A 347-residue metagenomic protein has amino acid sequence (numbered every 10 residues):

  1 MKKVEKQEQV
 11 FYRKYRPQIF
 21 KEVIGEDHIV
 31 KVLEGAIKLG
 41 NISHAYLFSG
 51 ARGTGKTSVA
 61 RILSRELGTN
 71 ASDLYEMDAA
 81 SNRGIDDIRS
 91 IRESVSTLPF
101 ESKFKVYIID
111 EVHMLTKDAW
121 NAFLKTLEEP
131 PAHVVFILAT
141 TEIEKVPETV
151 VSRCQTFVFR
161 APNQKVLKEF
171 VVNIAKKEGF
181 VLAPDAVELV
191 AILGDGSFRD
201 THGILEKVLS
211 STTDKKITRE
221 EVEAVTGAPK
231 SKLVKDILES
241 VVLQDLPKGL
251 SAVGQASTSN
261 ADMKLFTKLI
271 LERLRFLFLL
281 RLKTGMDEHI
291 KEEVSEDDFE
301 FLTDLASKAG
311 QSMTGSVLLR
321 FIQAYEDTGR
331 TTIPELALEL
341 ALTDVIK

Functional and structural regions predicted by a protein language model:
M1-T156, P162-V166, V172-I174, G254: P-loop/Walker A NTP-binding region and its immediately flanking N-terminal helices in P-loop NTPase folds
T54, A60, D87-S90, A139 (+1 more regions): Extended, largely alpha-helical regulatory/partner-binding modules appended to the mid-to-C-terminal parts
